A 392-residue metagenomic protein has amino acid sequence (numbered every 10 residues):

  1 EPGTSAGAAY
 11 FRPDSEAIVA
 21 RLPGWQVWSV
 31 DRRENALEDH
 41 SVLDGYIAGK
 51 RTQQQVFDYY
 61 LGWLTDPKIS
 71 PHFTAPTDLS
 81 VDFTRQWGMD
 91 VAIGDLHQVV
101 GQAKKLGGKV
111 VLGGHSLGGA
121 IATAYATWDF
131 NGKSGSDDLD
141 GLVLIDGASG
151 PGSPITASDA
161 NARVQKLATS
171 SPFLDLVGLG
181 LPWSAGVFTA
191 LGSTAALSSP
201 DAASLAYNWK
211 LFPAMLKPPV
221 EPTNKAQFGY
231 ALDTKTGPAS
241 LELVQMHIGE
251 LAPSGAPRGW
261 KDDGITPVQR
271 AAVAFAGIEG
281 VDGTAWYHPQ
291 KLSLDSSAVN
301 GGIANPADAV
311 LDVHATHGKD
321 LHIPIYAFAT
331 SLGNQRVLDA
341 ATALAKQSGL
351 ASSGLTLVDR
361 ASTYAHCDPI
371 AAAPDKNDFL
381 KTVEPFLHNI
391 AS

Functional and structural regions predicted by a protein language model:
E1-G62: Short, surface-exposed "cap/lid" segments of acyl-processing enzymes
A36-H40, A148-D159: A short beta-to-alpha transition loop/helix N-cap that caps and shapes the active-site region
Y46-K104: Alpha/beta-hydrolase active-site loop
G113-A122: Gly/Ala-rich beta-loop-alpha elbow adjacent to hydrolase catalytic centers
G132-P154: A conserved short beta-strand
S153-F328, L332-R336: Alpha/beta-hydrolase
I303-D320, Y326, G349-S392: Catalytic active-site module of serine/aspartate enzymes centered on a nucleophile-bearing elbow/loop
F328-L357: Conserved loop-alpha-helix segment in the C-terminal half of the alpha/beta-hydrolase fold that carries the catalytic
